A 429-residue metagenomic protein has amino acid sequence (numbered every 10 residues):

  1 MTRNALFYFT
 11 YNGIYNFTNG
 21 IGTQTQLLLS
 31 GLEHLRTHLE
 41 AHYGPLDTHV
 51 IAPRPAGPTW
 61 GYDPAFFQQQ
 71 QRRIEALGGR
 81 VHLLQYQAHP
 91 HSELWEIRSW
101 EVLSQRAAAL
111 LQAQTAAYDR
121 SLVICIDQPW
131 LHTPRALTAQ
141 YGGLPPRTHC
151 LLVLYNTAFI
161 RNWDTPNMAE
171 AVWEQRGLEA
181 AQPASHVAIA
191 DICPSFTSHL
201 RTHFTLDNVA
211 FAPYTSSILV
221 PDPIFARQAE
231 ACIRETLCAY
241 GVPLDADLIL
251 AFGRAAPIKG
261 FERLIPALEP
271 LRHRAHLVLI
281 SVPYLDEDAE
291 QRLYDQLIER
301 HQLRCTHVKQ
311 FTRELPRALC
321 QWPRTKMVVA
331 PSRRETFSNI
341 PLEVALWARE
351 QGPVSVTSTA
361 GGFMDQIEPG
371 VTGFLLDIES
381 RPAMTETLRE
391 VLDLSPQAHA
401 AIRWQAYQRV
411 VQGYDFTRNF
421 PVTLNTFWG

Functional and structural regions predicted by a protein language model:
T23-L27, D247, A256-P270: A conserved mid-protein helix/loop that constitutes part of the nucleotide-sugar donor-binding site
T157-A158, N167-A190: Membrane-proximal helix-turn-helix segments that form the acceptor-binding/catalytic region of lipid-linked
H276-R292: Glycosyltransferase donor-sugar binding loop
E290-L315, L319: Nucleotide-activated donor-binding/catalytic signature segment of Leloir-type glycosyltransferases, i.e., the conserved
R333: Aromatic "clamp/platform" in nucleotide-sugar-dependent glycosyltransferases that forms part of the donor/acceptor
R349-T357: Short hydrophobic beta-strand element within catalytic cores of glycosyltransferases and related nucleotide-activated
P369-G370, F374-P382, E390-P396: Conserved acidic donor-binding segment of nucleotide-sugar-dependent glycosyltransferases
E379-P382, P396-W428: A charged, aromatic-enriched C-terminal amphipathic alpha-helix characteristic of glycosyltransferases across folds
